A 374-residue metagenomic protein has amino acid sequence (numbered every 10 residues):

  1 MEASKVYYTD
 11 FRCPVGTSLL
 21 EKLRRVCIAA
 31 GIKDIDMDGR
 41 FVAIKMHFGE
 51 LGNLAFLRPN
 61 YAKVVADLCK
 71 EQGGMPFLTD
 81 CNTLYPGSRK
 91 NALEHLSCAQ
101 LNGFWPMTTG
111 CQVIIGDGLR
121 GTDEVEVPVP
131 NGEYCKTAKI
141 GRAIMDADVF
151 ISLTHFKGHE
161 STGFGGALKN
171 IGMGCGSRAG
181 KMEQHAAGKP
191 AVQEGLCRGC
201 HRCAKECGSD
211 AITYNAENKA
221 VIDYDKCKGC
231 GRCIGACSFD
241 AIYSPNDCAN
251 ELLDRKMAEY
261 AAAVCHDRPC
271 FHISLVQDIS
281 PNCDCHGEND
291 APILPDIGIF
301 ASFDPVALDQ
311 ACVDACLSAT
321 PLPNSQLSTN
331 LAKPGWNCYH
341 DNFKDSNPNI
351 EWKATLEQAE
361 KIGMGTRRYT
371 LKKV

Functional and structural regions predicted by a protein language model:
E2-Y61, E71-D80, Y85-V374: Extended, low-polarity segments enriched in aliphatic/aromatic residues
A66-D67: Terminal amphipathic helices with adjacent charged low-complexity linkers/tails
